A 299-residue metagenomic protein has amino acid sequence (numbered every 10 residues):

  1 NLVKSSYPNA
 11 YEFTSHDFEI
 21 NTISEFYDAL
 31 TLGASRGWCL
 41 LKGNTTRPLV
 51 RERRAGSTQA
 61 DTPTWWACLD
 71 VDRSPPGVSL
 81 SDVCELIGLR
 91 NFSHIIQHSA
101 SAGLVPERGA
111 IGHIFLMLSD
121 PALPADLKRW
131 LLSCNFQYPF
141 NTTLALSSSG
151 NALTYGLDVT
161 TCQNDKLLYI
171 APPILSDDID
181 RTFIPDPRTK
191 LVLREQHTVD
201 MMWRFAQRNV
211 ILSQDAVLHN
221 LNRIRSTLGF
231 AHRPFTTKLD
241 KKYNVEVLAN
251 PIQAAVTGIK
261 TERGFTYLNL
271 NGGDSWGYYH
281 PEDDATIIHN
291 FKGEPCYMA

Functional and structural regions predicted by a protein language model:
N1-G112, L116-N135, L221-P234: Signature for HUH/AEP ssDNA processing cores
R47-V50, P75-V78, S176-R181, G272-Y278 (+1 more regions): Short, surface-exposed beta-strand/loop "edge" segments at domain boundaries and coil↔beta transitions
R54-T58, S101-G103, G156-L157, D274-Y279 (+1 more regions): Generic recognition of flexible, low-complexity loop/linker segments
A67-S74, L168-A171, A285-K292: Short, hydrophobic/proline-enriched secondary-structure or compact coil segments at domain edges
A125-L144, A231-G258: Acidic, glycine-rich loop-and-strand cores that form catalytic or ligand-binding grooves in diverse globular domains
F136-I179, I211-S213, V217: Flexible helix-coil linker/hinge segments at domain or subdomain boundaries
S176-V247: Long, charge-rich alpha-helical interaction segments
Q253-A299: N-terminal single-stranded DNA-binding subdomain of primase/primase-helicase replication proteins
